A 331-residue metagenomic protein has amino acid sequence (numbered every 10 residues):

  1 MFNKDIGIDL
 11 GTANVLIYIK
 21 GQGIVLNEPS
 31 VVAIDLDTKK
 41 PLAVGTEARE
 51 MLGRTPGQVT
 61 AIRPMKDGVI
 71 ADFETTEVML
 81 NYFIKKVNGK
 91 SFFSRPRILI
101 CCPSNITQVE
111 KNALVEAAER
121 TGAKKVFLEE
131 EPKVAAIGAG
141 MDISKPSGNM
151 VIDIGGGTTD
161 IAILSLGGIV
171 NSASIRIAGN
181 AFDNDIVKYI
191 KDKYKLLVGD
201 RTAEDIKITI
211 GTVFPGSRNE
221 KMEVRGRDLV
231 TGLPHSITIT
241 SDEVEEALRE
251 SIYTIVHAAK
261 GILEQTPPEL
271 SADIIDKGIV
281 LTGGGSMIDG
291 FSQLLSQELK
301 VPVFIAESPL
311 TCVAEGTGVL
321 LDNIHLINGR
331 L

Functional and structural regions predicted by a protein language model:
M1-I154, A162-V280, S286-L331: Nucleotide/phosphate-binding catalytic cleft detector across ATP-hydrolyzing and phosphate-transferring enzymes
